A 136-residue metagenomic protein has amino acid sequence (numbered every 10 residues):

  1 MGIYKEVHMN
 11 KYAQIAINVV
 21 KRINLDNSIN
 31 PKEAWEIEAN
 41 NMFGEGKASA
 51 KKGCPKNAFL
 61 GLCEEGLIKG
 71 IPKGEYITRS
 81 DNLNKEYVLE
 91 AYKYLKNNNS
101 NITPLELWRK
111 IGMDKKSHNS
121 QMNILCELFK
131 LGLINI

Functional and structural regions predicted by a protein language model:
G2-I136: An alpha-helical, amphipathic repeat domain used for nucleic-acid recognition, typified by the mTERF helical solenoid
